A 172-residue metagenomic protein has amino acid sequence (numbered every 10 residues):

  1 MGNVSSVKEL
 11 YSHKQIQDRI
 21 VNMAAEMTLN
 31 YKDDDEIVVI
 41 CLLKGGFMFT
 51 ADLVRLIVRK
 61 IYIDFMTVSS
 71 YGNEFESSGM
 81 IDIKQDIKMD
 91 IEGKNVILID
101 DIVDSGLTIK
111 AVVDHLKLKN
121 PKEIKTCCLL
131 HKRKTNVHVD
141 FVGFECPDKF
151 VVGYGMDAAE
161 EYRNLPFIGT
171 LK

Functional and structural regions predicted by a protein language model:
M1-K172: PRPP-associated nucleotide enzymes
